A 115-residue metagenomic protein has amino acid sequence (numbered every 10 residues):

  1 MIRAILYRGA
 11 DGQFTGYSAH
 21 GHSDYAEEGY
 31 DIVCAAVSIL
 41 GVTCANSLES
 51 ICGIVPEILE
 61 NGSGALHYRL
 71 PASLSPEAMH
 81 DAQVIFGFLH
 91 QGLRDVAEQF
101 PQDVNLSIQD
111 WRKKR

Functional and structural regions predicted by a protein language model:
M1-I32, V42, N46-R115: N-terminal intrinsically disordered, cationic/polar leader segments that include organellar targeting peptides
V33-V37: Short, conserved glycine- and acidic-residue-centered signature motifs in active-site or ligand-binding loops
